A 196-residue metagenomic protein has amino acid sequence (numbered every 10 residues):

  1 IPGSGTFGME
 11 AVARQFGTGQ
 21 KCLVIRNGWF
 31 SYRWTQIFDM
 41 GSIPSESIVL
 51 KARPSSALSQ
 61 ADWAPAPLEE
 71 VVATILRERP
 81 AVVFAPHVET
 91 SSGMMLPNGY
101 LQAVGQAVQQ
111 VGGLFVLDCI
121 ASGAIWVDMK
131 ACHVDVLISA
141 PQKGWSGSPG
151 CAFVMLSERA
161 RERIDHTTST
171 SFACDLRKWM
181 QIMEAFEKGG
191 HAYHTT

Functional and structural regions predicted by a protein language model:
I1-L23, N27-T35: Conserved beta-loop-alpha segment that forms the PLP phosphate-binding cup at the N-terminus of a helix
I1-P2, V24, V49, F84-A85 (+2 more regions): General beta-strand structural signal in soluble alpha/beta enzymes
F30-Y32, S56, S122-G123, K143-G147 (+1 more regions): Short gly/pro/ser/thr-enriched loop/turn and capping motifs at secondary-structure boundaries
R33-S45: Active-site-proximal loop->helix
P44-S56: Short beta-strand elements in bilobed, periplasmic/extracellular small-molecule ligand-binding domains
A57-G123, V136: Active-site phosphate-binding strand-loop segment of PLP-dependent enzymes
K130-Q142: Conserved active-site segment immediately N-terminal to the catalytic lysine that forms the internal aldimine
Q142-T196: Active-site C-terminal subdomain of aminotransferase-like
